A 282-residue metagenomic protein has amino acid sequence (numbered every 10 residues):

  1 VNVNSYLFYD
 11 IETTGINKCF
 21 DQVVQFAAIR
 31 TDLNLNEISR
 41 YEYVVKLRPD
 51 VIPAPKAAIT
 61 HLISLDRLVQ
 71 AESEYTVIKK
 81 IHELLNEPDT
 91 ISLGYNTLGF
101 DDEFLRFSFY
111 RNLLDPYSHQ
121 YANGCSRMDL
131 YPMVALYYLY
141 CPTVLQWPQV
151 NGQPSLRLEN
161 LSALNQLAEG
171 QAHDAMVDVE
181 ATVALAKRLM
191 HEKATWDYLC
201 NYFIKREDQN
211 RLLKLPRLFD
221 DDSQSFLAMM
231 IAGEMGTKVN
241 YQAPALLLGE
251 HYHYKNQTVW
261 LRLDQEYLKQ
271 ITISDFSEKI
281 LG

Functional and structural regions predicted by a protein language model:
V1-S73, E83, E250-G282: Conserved RNase H-like, two-metal-ion catalytic cores of nucleic-acid enzymes
N4, F20-F26, R30-H61, L85-A194 (+1 more regions): Metal-dependent phosphoesterase core characteristic of DEDDh/y 3'-5' exonuclease domains
Y9-T13, I78, A243-A245: Short alpha-helical segments and helix-capping/turn motifs at coil-helix boundaries
D10-G15, H61-I63, G94-L98, V150-G152 (+1 more regions): A generic short-segment signal for beta-strand/edge and adjacent turn/coil regions
T76-E87: A structured beta-alpha segment of the ubiquitous adenosine-cofactor-binding alpha/beta core
K187-G282: Acidic two-metal-ion nuclease catalytic site recognized across multiple nuclease folds, prominently DnaQ/RNase D-T
